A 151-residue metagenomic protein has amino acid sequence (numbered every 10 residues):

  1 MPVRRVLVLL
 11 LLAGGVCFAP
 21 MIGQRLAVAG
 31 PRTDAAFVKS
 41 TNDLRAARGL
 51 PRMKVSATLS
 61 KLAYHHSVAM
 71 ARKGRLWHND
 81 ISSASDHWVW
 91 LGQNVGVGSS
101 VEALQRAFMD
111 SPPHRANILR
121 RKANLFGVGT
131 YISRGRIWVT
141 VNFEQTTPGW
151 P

Functional and structural regions predicted by a protein language model:
M1-L10: Bacterial N-terminal signal peptides that target proteins for export
R4, F18-M21: Polar low-complexity intrinsically disordered regions
L9-A19: Bacterial N-terminal signal peptides
L26, G30-A71: A short alpha-helix/helix-coil micro-patch that ends at or immediately precedes a cysteine
A47-K61, G74-A84, R115-Y131: Surface-exposed patches in mature extracellular/periplasmic domains of secreted proteins
S60-R106, I118: Short, surface-exposed glycine/acidic/tryptophan-bearing loops
S99-P151: Disulfide-stabilized extracellular recognition modules
